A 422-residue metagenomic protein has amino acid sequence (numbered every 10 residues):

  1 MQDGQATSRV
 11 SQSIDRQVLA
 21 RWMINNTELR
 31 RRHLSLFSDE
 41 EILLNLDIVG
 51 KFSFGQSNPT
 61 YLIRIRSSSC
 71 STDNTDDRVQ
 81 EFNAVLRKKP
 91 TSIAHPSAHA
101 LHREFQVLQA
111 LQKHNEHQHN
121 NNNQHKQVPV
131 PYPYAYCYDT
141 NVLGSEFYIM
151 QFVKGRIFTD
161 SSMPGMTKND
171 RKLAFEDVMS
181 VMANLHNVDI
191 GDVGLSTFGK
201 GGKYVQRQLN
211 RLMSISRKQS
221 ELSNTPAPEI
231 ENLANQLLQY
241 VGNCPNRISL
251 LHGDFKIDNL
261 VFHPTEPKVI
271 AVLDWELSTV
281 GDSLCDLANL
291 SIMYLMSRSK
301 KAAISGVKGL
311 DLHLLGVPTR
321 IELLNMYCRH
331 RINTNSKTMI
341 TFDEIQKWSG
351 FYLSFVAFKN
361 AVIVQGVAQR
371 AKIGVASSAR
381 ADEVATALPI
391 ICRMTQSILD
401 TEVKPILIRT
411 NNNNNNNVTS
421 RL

Functional and structural regions predicted by a protein language model:
Q2-I42: Juxta-kinase regulatory segment immediately upstream of eukaryotic protein kinase catalytic domains
D47-N232, Q236, Y240-L250, P264-P267: ATP-binding pocket architecture of kinase catalytic cores
G199-K200, S336-F355: All-alpha amphipathic helical-bundle segments outside canonical DNA-binding/catalytic cores that form hydrophobic
L250-H252, I257: Catalytic-loop of the protein kinase fold
L260-F262: Hydrophobic residue at the +6 position relative to the catalytic HRD Asp in the kinase catalytic loop
L273-S278: Activation of the activation-loop gatekeeper triad in protein kinase-fold domains
C285-K337, F355-G374: Active-site activation/catalytic loop segments of kinase-like enzymes and analogous catalytic loops in related
N416-L422: N-terminal mitochondrial targeting presequence
